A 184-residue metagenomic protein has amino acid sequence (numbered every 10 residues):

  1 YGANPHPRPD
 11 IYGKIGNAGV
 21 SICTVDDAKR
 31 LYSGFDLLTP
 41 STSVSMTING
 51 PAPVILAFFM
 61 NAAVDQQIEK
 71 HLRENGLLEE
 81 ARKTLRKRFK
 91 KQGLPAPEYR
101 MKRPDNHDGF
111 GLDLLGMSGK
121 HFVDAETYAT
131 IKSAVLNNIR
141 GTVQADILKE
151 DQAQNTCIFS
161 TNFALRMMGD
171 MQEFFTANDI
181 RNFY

Functional and structural regions predicted by a protein language model:
Y1-Y184: Catalytic alpha/beta active-site cores
